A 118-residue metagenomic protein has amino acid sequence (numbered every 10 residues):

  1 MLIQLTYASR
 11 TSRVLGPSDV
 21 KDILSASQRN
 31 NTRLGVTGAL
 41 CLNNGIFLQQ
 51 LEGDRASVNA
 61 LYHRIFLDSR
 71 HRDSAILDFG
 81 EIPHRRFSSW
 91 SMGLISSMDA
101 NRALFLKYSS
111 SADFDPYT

Functional and structural regions predicted by a protein language model:
M1-T118: Charge-rich, low-complexity N-terminal segments
